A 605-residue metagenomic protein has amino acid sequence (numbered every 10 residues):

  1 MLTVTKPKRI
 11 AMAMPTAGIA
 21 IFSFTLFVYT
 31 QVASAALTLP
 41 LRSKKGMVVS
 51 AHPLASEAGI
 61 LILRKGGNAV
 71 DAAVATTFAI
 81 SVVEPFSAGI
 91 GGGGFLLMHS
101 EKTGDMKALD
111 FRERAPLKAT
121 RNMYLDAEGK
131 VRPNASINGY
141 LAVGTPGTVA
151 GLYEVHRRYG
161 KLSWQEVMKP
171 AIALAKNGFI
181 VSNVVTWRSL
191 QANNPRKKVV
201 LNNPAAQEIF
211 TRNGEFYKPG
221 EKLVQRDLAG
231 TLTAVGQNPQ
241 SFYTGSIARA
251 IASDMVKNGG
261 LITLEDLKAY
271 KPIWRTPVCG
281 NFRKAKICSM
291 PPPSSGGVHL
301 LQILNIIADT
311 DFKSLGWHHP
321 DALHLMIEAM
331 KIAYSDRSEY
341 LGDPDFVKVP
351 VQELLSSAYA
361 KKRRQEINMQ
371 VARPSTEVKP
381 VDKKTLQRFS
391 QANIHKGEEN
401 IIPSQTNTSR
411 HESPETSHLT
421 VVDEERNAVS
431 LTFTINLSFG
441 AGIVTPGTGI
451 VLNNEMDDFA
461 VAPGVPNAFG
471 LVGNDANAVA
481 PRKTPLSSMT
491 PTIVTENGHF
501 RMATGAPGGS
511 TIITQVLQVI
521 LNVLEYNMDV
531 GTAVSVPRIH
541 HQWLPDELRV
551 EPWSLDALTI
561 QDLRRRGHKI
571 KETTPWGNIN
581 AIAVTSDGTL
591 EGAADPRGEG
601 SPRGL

Functional and structural regions predicted by a protein language model:
M1-M12: N-terminal secretory signal peptides that target proteins for export/translocation
P15-Q31: Bacterial N-terminal signal peptides
A35-E57, L61, A69-Q237, F242-T244 (+4 more regions): Noncatalytic scaffold domains of N-terminal-nucleophile
V82-A108, L261-T263, A428-G498, Y526 (+1 more regions): Active-site rim segments in enzyme catalytic domains, especially the processed small/beta chain of N-terminal
W274, S413-T416, S438, S487-M489: Short, small/polar residue-rich loop motifs at catalytic or cofactor-binding pockets
T310-T434, G447-T448, P463-G464, V472: Internal maturation/activation junctions in enzymes
E425, A462, K483-T484, V516 (+1 more regions): Extended C-terminal subregions enriched in glycine
